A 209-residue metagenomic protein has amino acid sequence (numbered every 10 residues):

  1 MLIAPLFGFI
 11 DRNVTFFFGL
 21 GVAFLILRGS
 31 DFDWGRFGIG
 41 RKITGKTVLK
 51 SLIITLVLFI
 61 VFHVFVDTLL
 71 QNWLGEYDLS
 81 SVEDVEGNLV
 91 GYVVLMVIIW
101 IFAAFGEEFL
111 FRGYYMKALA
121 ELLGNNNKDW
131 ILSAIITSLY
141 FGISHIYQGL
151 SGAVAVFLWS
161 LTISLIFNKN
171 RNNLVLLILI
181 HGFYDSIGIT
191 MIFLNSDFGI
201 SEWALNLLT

Functional and structural regions predicted by a protein language model:
M1-A4, S51-L58, A134-I136: Alpha-helical transmembrane segments
M1-W34, K50: Alpha-helical transmembrane segments in multi-pass membrane proteins
L2-D11, G75, F193-A204: Juxtamembrane/transmembrane-helix boundary motifs at the membrane-water interface
F7, F18-G19, K50, H63 (+2 more regions): Short alpha-helical transmembrane interface motifs in multi-pass membrane proteins
L20, L27-D31, F62-D67, E107-E108 (+3 more regions): Alpha-helical transmembrane segments of polytopic integral membrane proteins, especially the permease/helical cores
F24, H63-V64, I189-F193: Membrane-embedded alpha-helical segments of multi-pass transporters/permeases
W34-A103, E121-G124, D197-T209: Juxtamembrane helix-loop-helix connectors linking adjacent transmembrane helices in multi-pass membrane enzymes
L89-T209: Transmembrane helix-loop-helix hairpins at the membrane interface of multi-pass integral membrane proteins
